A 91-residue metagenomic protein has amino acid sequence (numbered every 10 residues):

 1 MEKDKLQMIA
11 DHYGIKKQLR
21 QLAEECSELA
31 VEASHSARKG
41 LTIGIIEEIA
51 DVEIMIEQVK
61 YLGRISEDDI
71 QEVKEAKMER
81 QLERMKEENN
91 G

Functional and structural regions predicted by a protein language model:
M1-G91: Flexible "arm" and connector segments at domain edges
